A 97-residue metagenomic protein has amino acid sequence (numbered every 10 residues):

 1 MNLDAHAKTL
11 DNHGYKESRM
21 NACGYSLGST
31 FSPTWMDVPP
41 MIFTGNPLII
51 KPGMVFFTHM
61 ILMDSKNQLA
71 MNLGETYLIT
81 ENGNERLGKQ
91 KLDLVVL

Functional and structural regions predicted by a protein language model:
M1-P33, I49: Active-site cores enriched in adjacent His and Asp/Glu residues with nearby glycine-rich loops that coordinate divalent
A22, S29-L97: Charged, cofactor-coupling segments
